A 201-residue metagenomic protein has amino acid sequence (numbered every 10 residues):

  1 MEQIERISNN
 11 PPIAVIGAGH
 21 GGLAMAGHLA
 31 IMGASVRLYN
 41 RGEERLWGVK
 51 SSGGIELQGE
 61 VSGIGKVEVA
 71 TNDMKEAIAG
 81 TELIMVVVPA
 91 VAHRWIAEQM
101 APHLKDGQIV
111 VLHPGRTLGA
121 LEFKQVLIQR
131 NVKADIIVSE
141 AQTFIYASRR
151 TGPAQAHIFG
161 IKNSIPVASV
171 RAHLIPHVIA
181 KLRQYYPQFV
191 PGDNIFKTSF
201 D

Functional and structural regions predicted by a protein language model:
E2-G59: NAD(P)+-binding Rossmann beta1-loop-alpha1 motif at the extreme N-terminus of oxidoreductases
E5-S8, S62-G63, A77, H157-G160: Solvent-exposed alpha-helices and their adjacent loops that cap or buttress functional pockets in soluble metabolic
P11, I136, N163: Nucleotide donor/acceptor-binding cores
S35, E68-V69, I137: Conserved beta-strand segments of alpha/beta enzyme cores
G53-V67, D135: Short mixed-charge
V61-V111: Rossmann-like NAD(P)-binding element
V91-G152: Rossmann-like NAD(P)(H) cofactor-binding subdomain of soluble oxidoreductases
G152-D201: Internal alpha-helical scaffold of NAD(P)-dependent oxidoreductase catalytic cores
